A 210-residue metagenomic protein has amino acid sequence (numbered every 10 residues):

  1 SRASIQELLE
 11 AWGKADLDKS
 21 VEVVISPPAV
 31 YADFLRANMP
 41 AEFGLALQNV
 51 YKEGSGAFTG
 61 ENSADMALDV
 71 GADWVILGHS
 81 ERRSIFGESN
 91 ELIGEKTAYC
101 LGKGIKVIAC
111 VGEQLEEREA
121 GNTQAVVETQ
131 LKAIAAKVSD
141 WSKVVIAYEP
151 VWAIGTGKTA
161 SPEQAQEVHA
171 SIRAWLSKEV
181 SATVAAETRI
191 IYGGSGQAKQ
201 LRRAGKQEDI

Functional and structural regions predicted by a protein language model:
S1-N62, S142: Conserved N-terminal beta1-alpha1 strand-loop-helix module at the mouth
E22-V24, E42-A46, W74, K106-C110 (+3 more regions): Structural preference for beta-strand elements that scaffold enzyme active sites
P27, Y148, T156, I190-G196: Glycine-rich beta-strand-to-loop/alpha-helix junction loops that act as flexible
P28, A67, G78-H79, E149 (+1 more regions): Conserved, mostly hydrophobic/aromatic
A29-L45, I93-K106, K132-K137, Q166-E179: Alpha-helix-loop-beta-strand connector modules within alpha/beta enzyme cores
P40-Y99: Glycine/small-residue-rich loop that forms an oxyanion/phosphate-binding "nest" at active or ligand-binding sites
E81-K158, Q164: Conserved anion-binding
G196-D209: Catalytic cores of alpha/beta
